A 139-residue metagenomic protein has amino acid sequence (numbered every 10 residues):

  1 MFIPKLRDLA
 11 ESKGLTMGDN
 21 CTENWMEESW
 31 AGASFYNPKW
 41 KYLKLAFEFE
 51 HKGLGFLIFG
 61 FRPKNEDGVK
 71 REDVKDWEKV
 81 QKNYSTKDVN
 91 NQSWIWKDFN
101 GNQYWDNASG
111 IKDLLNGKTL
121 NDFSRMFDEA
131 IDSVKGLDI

Functional and structural regions predicted by a protein language model:
M1-S109: Polyanion-binding interface signature
A108-I139: Long, solvent-exposed, polar/charged low-complexity segments
